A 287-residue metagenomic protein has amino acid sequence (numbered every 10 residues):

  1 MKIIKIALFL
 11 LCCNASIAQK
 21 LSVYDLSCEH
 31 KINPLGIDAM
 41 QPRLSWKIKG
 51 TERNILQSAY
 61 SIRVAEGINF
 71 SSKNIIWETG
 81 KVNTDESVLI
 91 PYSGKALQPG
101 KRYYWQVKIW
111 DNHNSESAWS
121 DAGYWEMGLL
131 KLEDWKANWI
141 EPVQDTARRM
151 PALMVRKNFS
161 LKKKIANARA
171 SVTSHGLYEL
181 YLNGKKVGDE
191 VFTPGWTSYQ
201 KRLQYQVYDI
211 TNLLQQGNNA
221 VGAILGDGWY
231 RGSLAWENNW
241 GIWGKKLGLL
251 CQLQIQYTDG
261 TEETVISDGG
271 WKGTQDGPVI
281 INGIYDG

Functional and structural regions predicted by a protein language model:
M1-S22: Bacterial Sec-dependent N-terminal signal peptides
Q19-E52, A122-K131: Pro/Thr/Ser/Gly-rich low-complexity, intrinsically disordered linker/stalk tracts
L26, T79-G80, S120-G123, E190 (+1 more regions): Short hydrophobic alpha-helix segments
K31-I37, L153-L161: Extracellular ectodomain segments of secreted/surface proteins
P34-D38, Q98, R148: Short, solvent-exposed beta-strand/turn "edge" segments of beta-rich domains on protein surfaces
W46, N83-T84, V88-L89, K101-Q106 (+4 more regions): Accessory beta-strand-rich segments of carbohydrate-active enzymes
I55-R102, N112-W119, W135-E141: Recognizes extended acidic, P/S/T-rich segments that occur within or adjacent to Ig-like beta-sandwich modules
W135-M154: Beta-strand-rich ligand- or partner-binding modules with a strong bias toward extracellular/periplasmic carbohydrate
